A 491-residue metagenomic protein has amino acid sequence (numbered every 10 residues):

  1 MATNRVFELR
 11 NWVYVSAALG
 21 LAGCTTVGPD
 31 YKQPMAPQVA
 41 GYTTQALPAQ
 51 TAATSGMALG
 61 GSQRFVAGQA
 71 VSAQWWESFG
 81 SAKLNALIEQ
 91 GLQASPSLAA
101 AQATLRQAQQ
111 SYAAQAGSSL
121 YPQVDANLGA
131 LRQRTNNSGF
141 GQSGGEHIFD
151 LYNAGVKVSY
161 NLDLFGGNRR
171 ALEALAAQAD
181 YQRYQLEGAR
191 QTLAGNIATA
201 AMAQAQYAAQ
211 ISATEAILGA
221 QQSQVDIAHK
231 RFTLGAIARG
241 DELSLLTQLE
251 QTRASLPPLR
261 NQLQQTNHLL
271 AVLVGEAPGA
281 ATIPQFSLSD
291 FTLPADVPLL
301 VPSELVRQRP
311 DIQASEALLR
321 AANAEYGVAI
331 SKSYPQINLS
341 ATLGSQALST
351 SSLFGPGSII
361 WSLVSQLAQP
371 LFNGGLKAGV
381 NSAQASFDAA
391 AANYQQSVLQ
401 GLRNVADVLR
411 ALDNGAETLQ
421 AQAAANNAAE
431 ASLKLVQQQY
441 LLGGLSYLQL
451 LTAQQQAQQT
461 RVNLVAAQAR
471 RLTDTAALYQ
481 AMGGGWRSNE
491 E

Functional and structural regions predicted by a protein language model:
A2-Q93, Y152, A176, R260-R307 (+2 more regions): Terminal intrinsically disordered/low-complexity segments used for targeting and assembly
T26, L84-A86, L151-N153, T199 (+3 more regions): Transmembrane beta-barrel architecture of outer-membrane proteins
Q63-F79, A130-K157, A280-P298, G327 (+2 more regions): Small/polar, glycine/serine/threonine/aspartate-rich low-complexity segments that form flexible
I88, N153-K157, A201, P302 (+2 more regions): Membrane-embedded beta-strand positions in outer-membrane beta-barrel channels/transporters
A99-A100, L162-R190, G240, S244 (+6 more regions): Sec/SRP-type N-terminal targeting helices
Q123-N161, G167-Q178, Q182-Y184: Outer membrane beta-barrel translocator domains of Type V secretion systems
N168, A177, Y184-V301, A411 (+5 more regions): Periplasmic alpha-helical coiled-coil/stalk elements that build and connect Gram-negative outer-membrane
F232-A236, Y440-G444, A481-G485: A short glycine-centered flexible hinge/capping loop motif at secondary-structure junctions
